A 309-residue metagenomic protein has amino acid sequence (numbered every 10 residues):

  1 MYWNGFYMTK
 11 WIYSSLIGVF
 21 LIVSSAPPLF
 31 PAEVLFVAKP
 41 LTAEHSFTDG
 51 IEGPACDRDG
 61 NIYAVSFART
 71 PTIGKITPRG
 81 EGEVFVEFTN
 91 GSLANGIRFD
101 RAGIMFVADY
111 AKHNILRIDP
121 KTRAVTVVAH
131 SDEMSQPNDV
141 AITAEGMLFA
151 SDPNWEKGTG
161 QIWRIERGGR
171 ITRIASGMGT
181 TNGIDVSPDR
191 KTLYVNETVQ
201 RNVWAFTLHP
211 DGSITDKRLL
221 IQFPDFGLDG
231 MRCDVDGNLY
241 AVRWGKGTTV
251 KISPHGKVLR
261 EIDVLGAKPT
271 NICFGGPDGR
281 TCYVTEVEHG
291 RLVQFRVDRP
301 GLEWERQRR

Functional and structural regions predicted by a protein language model:
S14-P28: Bacterial N-terminal signal peptides
F30-F47, K217: A short helix->beta-strand "capping" segment at the edge of beta-propeller domains
H45-I62, T89-D109, N114, S131-T159 (+6 more regions): Beta-rich, blade/repeat-based domains predominating in secreted/periplasmic proteins but also intracellular
A64-V86: Beta-propeller domains
T72-G74, N114-L116, Q161-W163, N202-W204 (+2 more regions): A short loop-to-beta-strand structural motif that recurs across blades of beta-propeller domains
I76-E81, D119-R123, I165-G169, L208-D211 (+2 more regions): Short loop/turn segments that connect beta-strands within beta-propeller blades
E83-E87, T126-H130, T172-S176, T215-I221 (+2 more regions): Beta-propeller fold detector
N271-R309: Blade-level signature of beta-propeller repeat domains, shared across WD40, Kelch, NHL, RCC1 and BNR/Asp-box propellers
